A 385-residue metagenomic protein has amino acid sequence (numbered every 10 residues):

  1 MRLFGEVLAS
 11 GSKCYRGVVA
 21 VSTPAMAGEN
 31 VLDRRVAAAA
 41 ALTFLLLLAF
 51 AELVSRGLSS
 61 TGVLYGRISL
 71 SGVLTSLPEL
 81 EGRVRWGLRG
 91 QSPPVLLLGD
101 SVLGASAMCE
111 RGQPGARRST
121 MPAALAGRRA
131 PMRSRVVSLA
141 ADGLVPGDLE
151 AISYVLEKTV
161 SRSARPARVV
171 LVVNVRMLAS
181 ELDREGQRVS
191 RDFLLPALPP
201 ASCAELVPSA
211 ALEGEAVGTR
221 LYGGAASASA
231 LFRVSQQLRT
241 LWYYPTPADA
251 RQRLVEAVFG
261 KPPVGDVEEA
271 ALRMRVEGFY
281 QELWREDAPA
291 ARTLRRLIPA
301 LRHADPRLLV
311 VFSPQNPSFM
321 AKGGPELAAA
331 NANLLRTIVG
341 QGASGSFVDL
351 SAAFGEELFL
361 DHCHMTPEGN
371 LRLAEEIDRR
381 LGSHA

Functional and structural regions predicted by a protein language model:
R2-P94, M108-C109: N-terminal secretory targeting modules
L96-G99: Short hydrophobic beta-strand that contains or immediately precedes a catalytic carboxylate
V102-P200: Membrane-embedded segments
R129, R296-L309, T337-S346: A structural motif corresponding to the C-terminal end of an alpha-helix and its immediate exit/capping segment
G143-E150, W284-A291, P325-L327: Acidic-and-aromatic substrate-binding clefts and catalytic sites of carbohydrate-active enzymes
V173, G186-A304: Secreted/periplasmic serine-hydrolase-like ester/acetyl group-modifying domain
Q315-V348: Substrate-gating cap/lid alpha-helix
D361-A385: Histidine-centered active-site loop/cap adjacent to the catalytic His in serine esterases/O-acetyl transfer systems
